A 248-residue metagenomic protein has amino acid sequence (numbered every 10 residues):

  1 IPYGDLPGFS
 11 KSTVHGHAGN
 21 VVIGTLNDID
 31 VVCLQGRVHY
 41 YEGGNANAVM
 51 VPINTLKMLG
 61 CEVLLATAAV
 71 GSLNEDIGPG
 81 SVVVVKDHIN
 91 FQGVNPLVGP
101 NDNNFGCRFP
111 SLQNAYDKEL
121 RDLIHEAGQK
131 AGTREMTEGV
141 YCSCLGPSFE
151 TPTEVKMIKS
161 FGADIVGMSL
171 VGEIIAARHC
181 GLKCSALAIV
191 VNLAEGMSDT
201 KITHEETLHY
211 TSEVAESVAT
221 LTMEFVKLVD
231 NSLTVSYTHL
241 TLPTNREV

Functional and structural regions predicted by a protein language model:
I1-N47: N-terminal short beta-loop-beta anion/metal-coordinating cradle
T25, T55-V63, E75-D76, S160-F161 (+1 more regions): Alpha-helix C-terminal capping segments
L26, T67-P152: Mid-sequence, gly/pro-rich, charge-dense loop/helix-turn segments that line enzyme active sites
R37-A46, I53, G106-A115: Flexible, glycine/proline-enriched loop segments at strand-loop-helix junctions that form or flank small-ligand binding
F105-Y116, V155, Y210-M223: Polyanion-binding loop/helix "lid" in catalytic or ligand-binding cores
P152-K159, A163-L193: A C-terminal functional module that forms or caps the active site or interfaces directly with catalytic machinery
A194-S236: His/Asp/Glu-rich mid-to-C-terminal helical/loop segments that flank catalytic regions of hydrolases
Y237-T244: Conserved small/polar residues in nucleotide/adenosyl-binding loops
